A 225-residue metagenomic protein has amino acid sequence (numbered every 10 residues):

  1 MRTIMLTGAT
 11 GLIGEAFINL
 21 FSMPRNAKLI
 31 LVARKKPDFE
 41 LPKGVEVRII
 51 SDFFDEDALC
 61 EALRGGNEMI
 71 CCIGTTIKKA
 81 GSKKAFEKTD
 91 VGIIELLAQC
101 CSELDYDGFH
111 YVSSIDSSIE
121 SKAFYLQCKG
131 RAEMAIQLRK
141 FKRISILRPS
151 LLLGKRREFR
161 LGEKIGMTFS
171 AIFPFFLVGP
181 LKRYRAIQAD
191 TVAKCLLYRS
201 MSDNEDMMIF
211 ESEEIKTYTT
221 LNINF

Functional and structural regions predicted by a protein language model:
R2-R25: N-terminal Rossmann NAD(P)H-binding glycine-rich loop of SDR-like oxidoreductase domains
T3, N67-E68, G108: Structural motif
A9, P24, I119-M208, E213-T219: Oxidoreductase cofactor-interface core, primarily capturing Rossmann-like NAD(P)-dependent enzymes
L12, I30, K35, G81-K83 (+4 more regions): Conserved Rossmann-fold NAD(P)-dependent oxidoreductase catalytic core, especially the SDR/UDP-sugar
E15-F17, L41, A80-G81, E120-K122 (+1 more regions): Short glycine-/acidic-enriched loop or helix-start segments at secondary-structure transitions that form or flank
P37, T76-I77, I115-S118, L152-L153: Short, catalytically relevant binding-site loops at active-site mouths
P37-D38, P42-L96, C100-E103: NAD(P)H-binding glycine-rich loop region in Rossmannoid oxidoreductase-like domains and their noncatalytic homologs
I73, H110-S113, S150: Active-site beta-alpha turn of Rossmann-fold NAD(P)-dependent dehydrogenases/reductases
